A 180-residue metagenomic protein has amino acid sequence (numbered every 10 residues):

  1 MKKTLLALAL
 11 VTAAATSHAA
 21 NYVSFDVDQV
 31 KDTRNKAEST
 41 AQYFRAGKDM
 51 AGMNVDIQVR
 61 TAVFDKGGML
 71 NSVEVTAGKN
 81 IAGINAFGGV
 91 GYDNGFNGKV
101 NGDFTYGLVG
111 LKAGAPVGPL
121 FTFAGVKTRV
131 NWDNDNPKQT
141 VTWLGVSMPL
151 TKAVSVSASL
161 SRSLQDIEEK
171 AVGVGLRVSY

Functional and structural regions predicted by a protein language model:
K2-Y180: Outer-membrane beta-barrel proteins
